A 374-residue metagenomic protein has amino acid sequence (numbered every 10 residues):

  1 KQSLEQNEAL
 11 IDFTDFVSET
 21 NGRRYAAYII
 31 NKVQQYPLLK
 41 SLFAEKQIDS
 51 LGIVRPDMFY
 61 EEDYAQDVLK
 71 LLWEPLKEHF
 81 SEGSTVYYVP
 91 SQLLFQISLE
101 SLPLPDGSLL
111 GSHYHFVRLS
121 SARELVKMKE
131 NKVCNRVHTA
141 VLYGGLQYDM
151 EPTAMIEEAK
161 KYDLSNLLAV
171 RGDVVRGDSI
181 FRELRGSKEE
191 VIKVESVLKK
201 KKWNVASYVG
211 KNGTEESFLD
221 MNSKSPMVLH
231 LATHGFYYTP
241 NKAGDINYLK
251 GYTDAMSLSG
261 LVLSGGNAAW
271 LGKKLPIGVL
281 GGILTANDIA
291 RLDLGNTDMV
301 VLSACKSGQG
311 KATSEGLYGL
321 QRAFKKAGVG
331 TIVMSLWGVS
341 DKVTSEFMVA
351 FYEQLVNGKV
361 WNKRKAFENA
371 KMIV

Functional and structural regions predicted by a protein language model:
K1-R55, F59-V374: Catalytic cores of enzymes
